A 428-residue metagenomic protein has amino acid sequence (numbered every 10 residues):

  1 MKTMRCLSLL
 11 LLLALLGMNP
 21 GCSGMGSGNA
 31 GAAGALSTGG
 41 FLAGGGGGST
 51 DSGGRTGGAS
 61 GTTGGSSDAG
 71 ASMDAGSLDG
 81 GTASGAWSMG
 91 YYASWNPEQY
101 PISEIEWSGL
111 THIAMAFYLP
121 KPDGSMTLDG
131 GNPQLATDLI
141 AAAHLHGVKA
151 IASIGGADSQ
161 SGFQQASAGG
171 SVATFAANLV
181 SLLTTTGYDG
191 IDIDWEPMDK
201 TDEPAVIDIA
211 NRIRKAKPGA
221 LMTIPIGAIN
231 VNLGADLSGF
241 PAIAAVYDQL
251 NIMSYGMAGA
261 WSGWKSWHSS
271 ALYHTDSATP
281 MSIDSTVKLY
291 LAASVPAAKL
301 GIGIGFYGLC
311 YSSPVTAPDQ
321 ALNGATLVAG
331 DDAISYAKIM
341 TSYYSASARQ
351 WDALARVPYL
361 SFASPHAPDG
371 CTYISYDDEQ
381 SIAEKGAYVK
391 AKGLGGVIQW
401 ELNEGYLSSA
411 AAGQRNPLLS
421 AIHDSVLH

Functional and structural regions predicted by a protein language model:
S8-P20: Bacterial N-terminal signal peptides
M18-A83: Ser/Thr-rich, Pro/Gly/Ala-heavy low-complexity intrinsically disordered linkers and tails of secreted extracellular
A83-L183, T316, N323-G324, A348 (+1 more regions): Glycan-recognition patch characteristic of GH18 chitinases/ENGases and related GlcNAc/peptidoglycan-binding proteins
W95-S103, N132-L139, T174-L179, V231-F240 (+4 more regions): Alpha-helical scaffolding within the catalytic cores of extracellular/periplasmic polymer-degrading hydrolases
G109-L110, W261, K299, I304-K390 (+2 more regions): Glycan-binding loop/region signatures in secreted carbohydrate-active enzymes
I113, A152, I193, L250 (+3 more regions): Conserved, mostly hydrophobic/aromatic
P122-Q134, W195-I339: Substrate-binding surface in catalytic domains of secreted glycosidases
G155, G190-E196: Mobile, glycine-rich extracellular loop/lid and propeptide segments that shape or gate substrate/ligand access
